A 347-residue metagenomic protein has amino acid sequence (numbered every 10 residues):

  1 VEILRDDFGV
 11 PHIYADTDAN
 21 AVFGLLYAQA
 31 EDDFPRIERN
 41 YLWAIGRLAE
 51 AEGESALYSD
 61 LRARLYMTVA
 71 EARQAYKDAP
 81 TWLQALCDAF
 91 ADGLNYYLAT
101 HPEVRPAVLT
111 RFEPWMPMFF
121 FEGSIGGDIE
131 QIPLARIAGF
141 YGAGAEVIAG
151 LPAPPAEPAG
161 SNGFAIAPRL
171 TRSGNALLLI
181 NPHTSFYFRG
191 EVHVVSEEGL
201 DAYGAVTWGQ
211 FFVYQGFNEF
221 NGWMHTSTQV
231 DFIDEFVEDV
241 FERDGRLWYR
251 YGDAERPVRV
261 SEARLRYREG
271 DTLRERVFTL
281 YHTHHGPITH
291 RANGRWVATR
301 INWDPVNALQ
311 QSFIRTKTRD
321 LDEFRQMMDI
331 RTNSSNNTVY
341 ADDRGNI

Functional and structural regions predicted by a protein language model:
E2-R189, E197-G199, G204-F212, T283: Substrate-recognition/specificity elements adjacent to catalytic centers across diverse enzyme folds
F8-V10, T17-A19, L170-R172, P182-S185 (+6 more regions): Short, glycine-/Ser/Thr-/acidic-enriched flexible segments
Y14, V22-G24, G174-L177, F186-G190 (+8 more regions): Short helix/loop capping segments that flank catalytic or ligand/cofactor-binding pockets
W82, Q311-I330: Alpha/propeptide regions of enzymes that mature by internal proteolysis
D201-A202, T207-L273, S312-K317: Compact, glycine/acidic-enriched structural inserts
A202-G204, F211, T289, I330-I347: Hydrophobic alpha-helical segments
R291-Q310, R315: Conserved, charged catalytic cores of large soluble enzymes
N293, K317, L321-R325, S335 (+1 more regions): Polyanion-binding catalytic cores of nucleic-acid enzymes and NTP/SAM-utilizing transferases
